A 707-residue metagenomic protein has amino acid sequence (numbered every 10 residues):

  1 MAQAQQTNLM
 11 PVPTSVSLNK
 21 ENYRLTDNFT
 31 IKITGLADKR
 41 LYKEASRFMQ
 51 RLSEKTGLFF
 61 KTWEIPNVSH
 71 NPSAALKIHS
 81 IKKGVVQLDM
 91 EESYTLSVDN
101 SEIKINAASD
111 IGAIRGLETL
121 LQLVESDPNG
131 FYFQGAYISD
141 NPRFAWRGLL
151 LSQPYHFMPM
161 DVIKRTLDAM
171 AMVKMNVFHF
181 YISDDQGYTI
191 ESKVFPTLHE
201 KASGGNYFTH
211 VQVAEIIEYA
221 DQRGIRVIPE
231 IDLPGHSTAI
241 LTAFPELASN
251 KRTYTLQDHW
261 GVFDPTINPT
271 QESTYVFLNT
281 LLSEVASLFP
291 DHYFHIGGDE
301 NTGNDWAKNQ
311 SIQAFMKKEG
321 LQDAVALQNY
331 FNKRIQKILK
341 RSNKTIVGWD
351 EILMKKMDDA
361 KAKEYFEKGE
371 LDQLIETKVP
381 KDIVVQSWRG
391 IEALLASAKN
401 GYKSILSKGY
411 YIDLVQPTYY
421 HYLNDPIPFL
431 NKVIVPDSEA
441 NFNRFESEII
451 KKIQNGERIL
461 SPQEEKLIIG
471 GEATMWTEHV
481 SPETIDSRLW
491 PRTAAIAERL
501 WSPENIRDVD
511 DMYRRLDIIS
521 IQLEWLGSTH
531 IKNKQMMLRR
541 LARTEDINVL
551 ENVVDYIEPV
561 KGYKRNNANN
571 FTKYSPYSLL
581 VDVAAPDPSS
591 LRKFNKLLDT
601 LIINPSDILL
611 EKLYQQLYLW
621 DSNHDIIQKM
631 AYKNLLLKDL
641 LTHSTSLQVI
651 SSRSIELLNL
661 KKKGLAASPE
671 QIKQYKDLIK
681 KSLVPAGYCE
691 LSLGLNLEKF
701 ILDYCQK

Functional and structural regions predicted by a protein language model:
A4-F144, I496-V509, R514-G527: Contiguous, structured surface segment used for ligand recognition
K83-H295, N309, R334, I338 (+1 more regions): Feature activates predominantly on carbohydrate-active enzymes
D89-Y94, I469-S487, P491-K707: C-terminal functional modules
D184-Q186, V194, I231-S237, E300-T302 (+4 more regions): Active-site-proximal loop/turn and secondary-structure-junction residues that shape catalytic pockets, frequently
F263-V384, W388-A396: Active-site neighborhood of glycoside hydrolase catalytic domains
M354-M357, E364-K381, Q386-T529, I602-I608 (+1 more regions): Conserved alpha/beta catalytic core and glycan-binding cleft of carbohydrate-active enzymes
